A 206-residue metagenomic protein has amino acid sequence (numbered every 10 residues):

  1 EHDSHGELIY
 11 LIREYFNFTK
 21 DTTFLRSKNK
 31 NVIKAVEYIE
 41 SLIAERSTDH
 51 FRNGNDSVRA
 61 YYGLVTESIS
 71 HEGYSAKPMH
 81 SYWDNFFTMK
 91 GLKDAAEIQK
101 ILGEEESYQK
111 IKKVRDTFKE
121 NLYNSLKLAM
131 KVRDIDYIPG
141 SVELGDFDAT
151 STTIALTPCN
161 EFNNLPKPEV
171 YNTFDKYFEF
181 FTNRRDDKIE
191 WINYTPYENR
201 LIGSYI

Functional and structural regions predicted by a protein language model:
E1, D21, L25, K77-S81 (+1 more regions): Alpha-helix N-cap/helix-initiation motif
E1-E7, E40-T117: The feature captures the catalytic groove of carbohydrate-active enzymes
H5, L11-L42: Hydrophobic or amphipathic alpha-helical targeting/insertion segments
L8, Y15, L64, S68-H71 (+3 more regions): Alpha-helical context
E14-N17, S41, E45, I101 (+4 more regions): Conserved helix-loop functional segments at active or binding sites
N29-I33, E37, M79-F86, K90-E97 (+3 more regions): Active-site core of glycosidic bond-cleaving carbohydrate-active enzymes
